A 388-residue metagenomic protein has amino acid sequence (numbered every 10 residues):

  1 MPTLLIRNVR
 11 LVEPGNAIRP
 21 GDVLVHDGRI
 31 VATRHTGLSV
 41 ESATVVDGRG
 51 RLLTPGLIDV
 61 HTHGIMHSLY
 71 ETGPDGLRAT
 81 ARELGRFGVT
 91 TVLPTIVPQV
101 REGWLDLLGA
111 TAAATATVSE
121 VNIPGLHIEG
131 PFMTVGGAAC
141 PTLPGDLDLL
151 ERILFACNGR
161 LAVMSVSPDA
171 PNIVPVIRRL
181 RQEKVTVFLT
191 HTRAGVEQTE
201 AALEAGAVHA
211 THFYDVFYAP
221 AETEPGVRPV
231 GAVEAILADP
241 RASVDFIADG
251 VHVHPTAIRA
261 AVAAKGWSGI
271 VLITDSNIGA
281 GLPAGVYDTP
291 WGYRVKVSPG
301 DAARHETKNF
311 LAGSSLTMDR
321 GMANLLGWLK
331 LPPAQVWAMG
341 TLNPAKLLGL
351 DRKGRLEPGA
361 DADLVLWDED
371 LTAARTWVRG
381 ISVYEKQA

Functional and structural regions predicted by a protein language model:
M1-V40, W377: N-terminal metal-binding scaffold of metallo-dependent hydrolase/deaminase domains
P2-R7, S39-R78, R82-G85: Replace "His-x-His-based motif
V9, K346, R355-A388: C-terminal cap of metal-dependent C-N hydrolases
H63, R78-L107, E120-V135, C157-D169 (+3 more regions): Divalent metal-dependent hydrolysis catalytic cores, especially in the metallo-beta-lactamase
I128, L180, A210, L325 (+1 more regions): Conserved, mostly hydrophobic/aromatic
T134-F155: Conserved phosphate-binding/catalytic loop of the ribokinase/pfkB sugar-kinase fold
F155-P283, R304: Active-site core of metal-dependent hydrolases
R228-F246, V262-T274, G279-A360, L364-W367: His/Asp/Glu-enriched, well-ordered alpha-helical/loop segment that forms or immediately abuts the divalent-metal
